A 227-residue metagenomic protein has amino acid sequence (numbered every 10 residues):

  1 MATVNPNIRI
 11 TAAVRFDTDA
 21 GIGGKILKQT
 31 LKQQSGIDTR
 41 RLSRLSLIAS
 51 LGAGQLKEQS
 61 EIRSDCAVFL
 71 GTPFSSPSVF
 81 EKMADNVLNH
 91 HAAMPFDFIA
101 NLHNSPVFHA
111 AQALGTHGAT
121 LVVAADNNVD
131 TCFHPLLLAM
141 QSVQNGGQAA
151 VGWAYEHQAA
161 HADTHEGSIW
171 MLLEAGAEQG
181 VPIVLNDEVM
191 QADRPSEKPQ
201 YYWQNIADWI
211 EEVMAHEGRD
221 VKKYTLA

Functional and structural regions predicted by a protein language model:
M1-H134, L138-G147, G152-A227: Conserved "HGTGT" condensation-loop signature of ketosynthase/thiolase-family condensing enzymes that catalyze
